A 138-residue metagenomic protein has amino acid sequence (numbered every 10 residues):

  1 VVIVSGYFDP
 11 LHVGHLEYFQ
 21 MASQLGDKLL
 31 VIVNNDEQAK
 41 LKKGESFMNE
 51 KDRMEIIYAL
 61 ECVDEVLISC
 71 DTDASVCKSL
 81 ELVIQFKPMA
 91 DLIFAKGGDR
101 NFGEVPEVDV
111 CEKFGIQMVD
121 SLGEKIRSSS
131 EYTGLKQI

Functional and structural regions predicted by a protein language model:
V1-I138: Nucleotidyltransferase catalytic core that binds NTPs
